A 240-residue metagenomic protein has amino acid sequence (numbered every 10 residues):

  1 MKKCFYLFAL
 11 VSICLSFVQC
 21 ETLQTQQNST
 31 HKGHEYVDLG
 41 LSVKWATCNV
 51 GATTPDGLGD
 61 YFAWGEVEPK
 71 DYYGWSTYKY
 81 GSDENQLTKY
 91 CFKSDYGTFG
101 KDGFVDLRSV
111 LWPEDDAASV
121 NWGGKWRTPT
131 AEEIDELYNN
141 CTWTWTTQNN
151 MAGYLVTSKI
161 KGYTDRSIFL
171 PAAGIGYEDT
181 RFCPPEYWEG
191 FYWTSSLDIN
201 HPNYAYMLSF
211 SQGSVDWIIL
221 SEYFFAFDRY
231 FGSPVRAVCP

Functional and structural regions predicted by a protein language model:
C4-L15: Sec-dependent N-terminal signal peptides
F17-C20: N-terminal Sec signal peptide cleavage junction
T25-P240: Conserved positions within compact, well-structured domain cores
